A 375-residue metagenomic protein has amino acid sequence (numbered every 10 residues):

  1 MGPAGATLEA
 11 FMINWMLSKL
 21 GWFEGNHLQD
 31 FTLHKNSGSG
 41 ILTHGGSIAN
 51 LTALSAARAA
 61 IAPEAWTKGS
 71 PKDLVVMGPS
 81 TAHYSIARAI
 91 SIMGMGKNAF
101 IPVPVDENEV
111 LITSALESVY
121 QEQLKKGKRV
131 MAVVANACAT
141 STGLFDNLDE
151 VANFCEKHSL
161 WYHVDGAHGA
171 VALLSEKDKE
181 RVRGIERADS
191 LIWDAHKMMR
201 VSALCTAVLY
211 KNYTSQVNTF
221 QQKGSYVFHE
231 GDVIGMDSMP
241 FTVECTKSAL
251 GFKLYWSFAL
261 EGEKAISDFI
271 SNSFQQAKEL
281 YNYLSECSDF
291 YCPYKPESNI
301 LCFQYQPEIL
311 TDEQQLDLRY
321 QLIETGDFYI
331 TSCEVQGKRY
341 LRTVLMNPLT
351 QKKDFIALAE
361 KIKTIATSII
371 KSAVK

Functional and structural regions predicted by a protein language model:
M1-G46: Conserved N-terminal alpha-helix of the aminotransferase class I/II PLP-enzyme fold
G5, V335-K375: PLP-dependent enzyme catalytic core of the Aspartate aminotransferase-like
T32-L33, I48-V217: Conserved PLP-enzyme active-site core in the AAT-like
K35-S37, P71, Y294-I300, E334-Y340: Short Gly/Ser/Thr- and Asp/Glu-enriched loop/turn motifs at secondary-structure junctions
T81-H83, E107-N108, C138-T140, G169 (+11 more regions): Short, glycine-/Ser/Thr-/acidic-enriched flexible segments
A139, R183-C287: Active-site C-terminal subdomain of aminotransferase-like
Y291-L322: Conserved PLP-binding catalytic core of the aspartate aminotransferase-like
